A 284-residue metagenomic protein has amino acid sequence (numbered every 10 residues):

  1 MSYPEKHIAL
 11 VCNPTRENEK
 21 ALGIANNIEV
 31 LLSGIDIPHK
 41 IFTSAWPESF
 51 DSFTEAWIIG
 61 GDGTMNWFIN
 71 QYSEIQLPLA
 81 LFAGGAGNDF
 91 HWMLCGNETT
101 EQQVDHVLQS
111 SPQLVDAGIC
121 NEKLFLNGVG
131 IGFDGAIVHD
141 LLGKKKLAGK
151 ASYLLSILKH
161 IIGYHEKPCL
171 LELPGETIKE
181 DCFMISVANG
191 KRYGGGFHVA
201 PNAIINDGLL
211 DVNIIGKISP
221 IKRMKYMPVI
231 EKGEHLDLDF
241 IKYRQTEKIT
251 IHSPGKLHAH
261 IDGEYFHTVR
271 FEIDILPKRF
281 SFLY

Functional and structural regions predicted by a protein language model:
M1-I59, N66, N70, E74 (+2 more regions): ATP/NTP phosphate-donor binding region
E5, A9-C12, E74-P78, F82-F183: Catalytic core of DAGKc-family lipid kinases
A21, W67-N70, F90-W92, G196-F197 (+2 more regions): Short glycine-/acidic-enriched loop or helix-start segments at secondary-structure transitions that form or flank
G130, S186-V199, Y265: Glycine-rich phosphate/pyrophosphate-binding beta-alpha loops
D134-I137, K179-D181, R192-G196, P220-R223: Short acidic/glycine-rich loop or secondary-structure boundary segments that cap or lie
K145-S152, P201-K222: Gly/Ser/Thr-rich active-site loops/lids in small-molecule metabolic enzymes that frequently grip phosphoryl groups
H165-K167, D181-F183, N206-D211, Q245-E247: A generic structural signal for short beta-strands and their flanking turns/coil linkers
L173, K179, I204, I214-Y284: ATP/nucleoside-binding phosphotransfer catalytic cores, i.e., glycine-rich phosphate-binding loops
